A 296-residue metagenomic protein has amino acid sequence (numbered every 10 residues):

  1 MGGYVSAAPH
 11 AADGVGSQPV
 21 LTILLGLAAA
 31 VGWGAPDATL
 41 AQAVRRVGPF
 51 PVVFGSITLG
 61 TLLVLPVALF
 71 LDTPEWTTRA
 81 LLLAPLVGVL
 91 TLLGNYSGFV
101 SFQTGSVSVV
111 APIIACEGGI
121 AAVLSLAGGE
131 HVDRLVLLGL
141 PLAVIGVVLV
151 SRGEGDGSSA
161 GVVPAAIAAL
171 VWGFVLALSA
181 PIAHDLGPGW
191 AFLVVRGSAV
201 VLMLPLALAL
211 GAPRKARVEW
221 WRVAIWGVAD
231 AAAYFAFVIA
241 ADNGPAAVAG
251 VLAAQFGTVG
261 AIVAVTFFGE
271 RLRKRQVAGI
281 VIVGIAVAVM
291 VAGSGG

Functional and structural regions predicted by a protein language model:
G2-V31, T39-L40, V44-F50, G55-P85 (+6 more regions): Membrane-interface interhelical linkers
L27, V31, I57-T58, P85-V89 (+8 more regions): Residue-level signature of the transmembrane alpha-helical core of multi-pass small-molecule transporters
G34, A38, L65, G88-Y96 (+9 more regions): Hydrophobic/small/kink-forming positions within alpha-helical transmembrane segments of polytopic membrane proteins
A35-V47, Y96-G105, I113, A127 (+4 more regions): Juxtamembrane C-cap of transmembrane helices in multi-pass membrane transport proteins
V64-T73, A121-V136, V171-G189, D230-A247 (+1 more regions): Hydrophobic alpha-helical transmembrane segments in multi-pass integral membrane proteins
L83-L92, F99-V144, W190-G197, A246-T266: Specific alpha-helical transmembrane segments that line the substrate/conduction pathway and gating interfaces
C116, I120-S125, L135-R152, Q276-S294: Hydrophobic transmembrane alpha-helices of multi-pass small-molecule transport proteins
